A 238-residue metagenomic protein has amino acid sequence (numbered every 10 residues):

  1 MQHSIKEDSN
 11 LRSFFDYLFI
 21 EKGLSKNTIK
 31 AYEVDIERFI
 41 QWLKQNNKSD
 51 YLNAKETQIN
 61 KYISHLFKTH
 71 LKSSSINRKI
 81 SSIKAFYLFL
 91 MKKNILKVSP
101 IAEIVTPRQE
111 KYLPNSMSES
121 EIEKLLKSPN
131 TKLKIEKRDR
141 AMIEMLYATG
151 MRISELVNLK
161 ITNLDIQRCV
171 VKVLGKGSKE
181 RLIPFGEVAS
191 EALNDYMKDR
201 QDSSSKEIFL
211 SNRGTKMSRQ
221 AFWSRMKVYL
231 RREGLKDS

Functional and structural regions predicted by a protein language model:
M1-S238: Conserved catalytic core of the tyrosine transesterase superfamily
